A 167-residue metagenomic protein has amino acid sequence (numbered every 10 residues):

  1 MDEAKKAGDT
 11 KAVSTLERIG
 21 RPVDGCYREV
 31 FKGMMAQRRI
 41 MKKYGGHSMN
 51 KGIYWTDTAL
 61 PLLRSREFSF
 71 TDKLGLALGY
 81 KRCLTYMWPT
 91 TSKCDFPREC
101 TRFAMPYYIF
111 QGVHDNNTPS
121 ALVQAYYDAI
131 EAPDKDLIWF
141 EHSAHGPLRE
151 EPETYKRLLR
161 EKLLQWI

Functional and structural regions predicted by a protein language model:
D2-R98, M105: Alpha/beta-hydrolase
S92, N116-L122: Conserved alpha/beta-hydrolase "acid-adjacent" motif
C94-R98, Q111, A125: Generic recognition of flexible, low-complexity loop/linker segments
F103, I109-Q111, D115: Short beta-strand/loop motif that positions the catalytic acidic residue of the alpha/beta-hydrolase fold
A104-P106, P133-D134: Loop/turn elements at helix/coil->beta-strand transitions in domains of secreted/extracellular proteins
Y108-F110, I138-W139: Structural recognition of the beta-strand scaffold that forms the well-ordered cores of secreted hydrolase catalytic
S120-D134: Active-site-adjacent alpha-helix of alpha/beta-hydrolase-fold enzymes
P133-I167: Catalytic active-site module of serine/aspartate enzymes centered on a nucleophile-bearing elbow/loop
